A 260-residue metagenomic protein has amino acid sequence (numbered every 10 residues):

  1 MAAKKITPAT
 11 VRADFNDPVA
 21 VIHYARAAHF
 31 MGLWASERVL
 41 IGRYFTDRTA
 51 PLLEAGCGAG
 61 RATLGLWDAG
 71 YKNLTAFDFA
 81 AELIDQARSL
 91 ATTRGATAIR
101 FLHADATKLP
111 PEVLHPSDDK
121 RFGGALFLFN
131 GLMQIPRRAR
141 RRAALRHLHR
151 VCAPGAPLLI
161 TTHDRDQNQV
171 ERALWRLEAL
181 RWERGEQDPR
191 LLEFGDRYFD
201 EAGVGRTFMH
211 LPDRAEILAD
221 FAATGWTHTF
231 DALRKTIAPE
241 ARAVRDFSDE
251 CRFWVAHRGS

Functional and structural regions predicted by a protein language model:
M1-D47, G65: Conserved class I S-adenosyl-L-methionine
G56-G58: Class I SAM-dependent methyltransferase "Motif I" SAM/SAH-binding loop
T63-L109: Class I SAM-dependent methyltransferase SAM/SAH-binding core
E112-G124: A short acidic, Gly/Pro-enriched loop at the edge of an enzyme's catalytic core that lines a small-molecule cofactor
G123-A139: A short SAM/SAH-binding and catalytic strip from SAM-dependent methyltransferases
R142-P154: A short glycine-rich, Lys/Arg-flanked "PGG" loop and its adjoining helix->strand segment in the class I
L159-F221, T229-A238: SAM-dependent methyltransferase
R242-S260: Core SAM-dependent methyltransferase catalytic element
